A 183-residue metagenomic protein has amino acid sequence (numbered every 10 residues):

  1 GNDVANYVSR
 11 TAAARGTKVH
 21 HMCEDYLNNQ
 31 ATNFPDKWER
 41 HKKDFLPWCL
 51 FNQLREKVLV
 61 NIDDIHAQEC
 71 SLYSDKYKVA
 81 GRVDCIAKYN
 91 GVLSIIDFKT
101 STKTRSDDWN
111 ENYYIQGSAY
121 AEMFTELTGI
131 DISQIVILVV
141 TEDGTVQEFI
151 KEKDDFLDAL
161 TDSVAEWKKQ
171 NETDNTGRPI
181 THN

Functional and structural regions predicted by a protein language model:
G1-A80: Metal-dependent nuclease catalytic cores that hydrolyze phosphodiester bonds in DNA/RNA, characterized by
H66-T173, G177: Mg2+/Mn2+-dependent nuclease catalytic core
P179-N183: Charged, low-complexity C-terminal accessory regions
